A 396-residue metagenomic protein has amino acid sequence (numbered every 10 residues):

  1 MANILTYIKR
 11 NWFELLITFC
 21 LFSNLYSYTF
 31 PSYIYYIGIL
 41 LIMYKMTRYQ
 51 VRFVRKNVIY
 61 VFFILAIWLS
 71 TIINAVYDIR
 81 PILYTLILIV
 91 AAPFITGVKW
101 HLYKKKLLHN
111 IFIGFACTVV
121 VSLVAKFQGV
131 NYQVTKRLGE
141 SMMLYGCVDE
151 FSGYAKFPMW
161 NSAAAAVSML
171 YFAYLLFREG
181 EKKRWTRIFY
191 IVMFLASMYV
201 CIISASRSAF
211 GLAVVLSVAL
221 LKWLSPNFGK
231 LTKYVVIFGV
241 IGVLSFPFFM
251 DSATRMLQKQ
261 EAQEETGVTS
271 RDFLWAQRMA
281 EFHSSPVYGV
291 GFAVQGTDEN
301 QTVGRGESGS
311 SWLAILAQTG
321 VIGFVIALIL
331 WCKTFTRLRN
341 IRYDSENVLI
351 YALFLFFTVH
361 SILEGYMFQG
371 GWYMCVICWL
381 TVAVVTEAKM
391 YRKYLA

Functional and structural regions predicted by a protein language model:
M1-I73, H101-Y103, H109, R178-T186 (+2 more regions): Transmembrane signal-anchor hairpin modules in multi-pass inner-membrane enzymes, especially those that act on
S23-Y35, V76-Y84, F157-S162, F189-L221 (+2 more regions): Helix-loop-helix junctions and helix-breaking kinks within/between transmembrane helices of multi-pass membrane
I39-I42, I350-H360, M367-A396: Transmembrane alpha-helices of multi-pass inner-membrane enzymes
L41-Y49, T71-K126, S217-L224, W331 (+1 more regions): Transmembrane alpha-helical segments and their membrane-water interfaces
M46-V51, R55-N57, V218, K222 (+3 more regions): Hydrophobic transmembrane alpha-helices and their immediate junctions
I73, V124-G129, L224-A262, M279-S284: A membrane-periplasm/extracellular boundary helix in multi-pass inner-membrane enzymes that assemble envelope glycans
L108-K136, K156-W223: Alpha-helical transmembrane segments of multi-pass inner-membrane proteins
Q260-T319: Long extracytoplasmic/lumenal interhelical loops at the membrane interface of multi-pass membrane proteins
